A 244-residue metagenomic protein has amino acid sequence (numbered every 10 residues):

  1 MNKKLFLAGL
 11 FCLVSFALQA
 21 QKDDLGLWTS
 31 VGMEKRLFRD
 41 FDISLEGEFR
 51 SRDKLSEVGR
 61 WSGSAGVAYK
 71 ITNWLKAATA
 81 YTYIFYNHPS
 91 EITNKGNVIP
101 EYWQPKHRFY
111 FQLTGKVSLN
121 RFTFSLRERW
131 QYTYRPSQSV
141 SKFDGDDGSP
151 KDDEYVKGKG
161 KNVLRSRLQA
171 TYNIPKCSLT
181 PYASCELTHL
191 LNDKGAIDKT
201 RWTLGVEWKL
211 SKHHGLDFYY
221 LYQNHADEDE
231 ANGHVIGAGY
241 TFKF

Functional and structural regions predicted by a protein language model:
M1-L27, F242-F244: Bacterial Sec-dependent N-terminal signal peptides
Q21-N87: Start-of-domain marker
L25-L27, G59-W61, P105-F109, G158-L164 (+2 more regions): Residues that define the transmembrane beta-barrel architecture of outer-membrane proteins
V31-K35, A65-Y69, F111-G115, E128-W130 (+3 more regions): Residues on the lipid-exposed face of transmembrane beta-strands in outer-membrane beta-barrel proteins
D40-L45, W74-T79, N120-F124, K176-T180 (+1 more regions): Repeated loop/turn-to-beta-strand initiation elements of outer-membrane beta-barrel proteins
D42-E48, I84-K95, D144-K151, P181-C185 (+2 more regions): Flexible, solvent-exposed coil segments and beta strand-coil junctions, predominantly the extracellular/periplasmic
R52-K54, V58-R60, K70, W74-P136 (+1 more regions): Outer-membrane beta-barrel translocator/channel fold
T123, R127-G215, Q223: Outer-membrane beta-barrel transmembrane domain signature
